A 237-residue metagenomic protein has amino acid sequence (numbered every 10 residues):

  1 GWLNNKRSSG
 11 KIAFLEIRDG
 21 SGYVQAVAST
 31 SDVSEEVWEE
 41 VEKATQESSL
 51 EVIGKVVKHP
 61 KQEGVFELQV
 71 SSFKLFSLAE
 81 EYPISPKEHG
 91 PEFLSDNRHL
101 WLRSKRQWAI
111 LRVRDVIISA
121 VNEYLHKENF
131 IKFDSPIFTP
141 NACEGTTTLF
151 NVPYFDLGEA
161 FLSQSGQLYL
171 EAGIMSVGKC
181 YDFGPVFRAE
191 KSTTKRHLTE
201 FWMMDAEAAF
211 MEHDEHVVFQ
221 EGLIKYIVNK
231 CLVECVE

Functional and structural regions predicted by a protein language model:
W2-E237: Class II aminoacyl-tRNA synthetase catalytic cores and aaRS-like
